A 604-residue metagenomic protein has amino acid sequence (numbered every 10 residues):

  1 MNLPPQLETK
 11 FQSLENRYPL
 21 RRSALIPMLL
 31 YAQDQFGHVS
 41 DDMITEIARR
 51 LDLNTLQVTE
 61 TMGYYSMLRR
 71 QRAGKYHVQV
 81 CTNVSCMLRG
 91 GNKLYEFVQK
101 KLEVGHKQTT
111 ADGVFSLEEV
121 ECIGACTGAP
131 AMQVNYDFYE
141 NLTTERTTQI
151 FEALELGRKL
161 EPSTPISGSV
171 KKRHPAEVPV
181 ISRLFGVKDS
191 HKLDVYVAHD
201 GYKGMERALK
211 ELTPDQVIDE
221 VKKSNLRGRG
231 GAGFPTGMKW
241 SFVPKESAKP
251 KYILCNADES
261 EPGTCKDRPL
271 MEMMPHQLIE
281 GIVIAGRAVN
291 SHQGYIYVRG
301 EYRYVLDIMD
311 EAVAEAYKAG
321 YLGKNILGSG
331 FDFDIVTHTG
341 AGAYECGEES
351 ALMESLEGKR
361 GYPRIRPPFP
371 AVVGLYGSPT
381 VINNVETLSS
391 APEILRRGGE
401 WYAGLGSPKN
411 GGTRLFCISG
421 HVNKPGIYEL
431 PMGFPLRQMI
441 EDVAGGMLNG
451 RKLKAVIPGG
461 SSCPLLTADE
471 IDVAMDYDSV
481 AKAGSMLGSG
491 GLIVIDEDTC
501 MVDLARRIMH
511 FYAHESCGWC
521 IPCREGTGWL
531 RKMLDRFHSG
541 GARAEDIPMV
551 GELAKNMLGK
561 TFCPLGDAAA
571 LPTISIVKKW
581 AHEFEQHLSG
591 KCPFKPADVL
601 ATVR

Functional and structural regions predicted by a protein language model:
N2-V78, T82-K171, K203-V221, K249-I253 (+6 more regions): Ferredoxin-type iron-sulfur electron-transfer modules in oxidoreductases and energy-metabolism complexes
Y65, M274-A288: Histidine-anchored nucleotide/phosphate-binding helix
V134-Y136, S419, N423-P425, P458-G459: Short strand-turn-strand beta-turns centered on an Asx-Gly dipeptide
P165-Q216, E220-V221, N383-G398: Flexible inter-domain linker/hinge segments
K188, Y196-K203, N256-D267, P370-Y376 (+1 more regions): Gly-rich Lys/Arg/Thr-decorated short loops/hinges at beta-loop-alpha junctions or inter-strand turns that position
E206-E246, A403-G404, K409, C417 (+3 more regions): Accessory "access/gating" subregions that flank catalytic or transport cores
G281-V283, M432-L448: Short amphipathic, charge-patterned alpha-helical segments
L306-M432, A444: Hydrophobic alpha-helical positions that pack around
